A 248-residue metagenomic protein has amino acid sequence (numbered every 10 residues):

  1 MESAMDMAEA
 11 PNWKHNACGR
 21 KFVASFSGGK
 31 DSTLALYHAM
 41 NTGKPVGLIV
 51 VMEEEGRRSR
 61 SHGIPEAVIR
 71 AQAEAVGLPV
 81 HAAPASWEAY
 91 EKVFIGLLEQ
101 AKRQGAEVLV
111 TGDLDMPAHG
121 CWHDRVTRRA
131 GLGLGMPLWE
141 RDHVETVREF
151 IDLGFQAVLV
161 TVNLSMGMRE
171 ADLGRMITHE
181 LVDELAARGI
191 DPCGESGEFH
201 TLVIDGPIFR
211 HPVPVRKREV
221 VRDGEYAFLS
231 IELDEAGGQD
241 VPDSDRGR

Functional and structural regions predicted by a protein language model:
E2-R248: Nucleotide-activated chemistry modules centered on ATP-dependent adenylation/adenylyltransferase
